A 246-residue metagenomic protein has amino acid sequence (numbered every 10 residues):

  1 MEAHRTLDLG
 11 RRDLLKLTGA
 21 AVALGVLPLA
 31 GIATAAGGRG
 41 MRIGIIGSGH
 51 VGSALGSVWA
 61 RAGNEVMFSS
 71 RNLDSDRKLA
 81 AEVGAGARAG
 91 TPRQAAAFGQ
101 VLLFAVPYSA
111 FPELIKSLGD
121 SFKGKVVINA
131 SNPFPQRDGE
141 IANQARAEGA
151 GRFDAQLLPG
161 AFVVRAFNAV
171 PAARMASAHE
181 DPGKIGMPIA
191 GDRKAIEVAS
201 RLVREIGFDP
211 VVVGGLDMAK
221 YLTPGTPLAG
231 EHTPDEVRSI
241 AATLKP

Functional and structural regions predicted by a protein language model:
M1-V22: N-terminal secretory signal peptides and thylakoid transit peptides that target proteins across membranes
G40, R61-V101, V106-E113, S117-S121: Conserved N-terminal Rossmann-fold NAD(P) cofactor-binding segment
S48: Glycine-rich Rossmann-fold phosphate-binding loop(s) that bind the pyrophosphate of adenine dinucleotide cofactors
G52-S53: N-terminal Rossmann-fold NAD(P) dinucleotide-binding loop
G56, A60: Gly/Ala-rich phosphate-binding loop of Rossmann-like dinucleotide-binding domains, activating on the conserved
S131-V163: Rossmann-fold NAD(P)-binding glycine/threonine-rich loop
E140-R146, R152, S177-K194: Short beta-strand and adjoining strand-loop segment in the mid-core of the Rossmann-like NAD(P)-dependent dehydrogenase
I185-P246: Active-site-lining helix/loop region of Rossmann-like oxidoreductase modules
